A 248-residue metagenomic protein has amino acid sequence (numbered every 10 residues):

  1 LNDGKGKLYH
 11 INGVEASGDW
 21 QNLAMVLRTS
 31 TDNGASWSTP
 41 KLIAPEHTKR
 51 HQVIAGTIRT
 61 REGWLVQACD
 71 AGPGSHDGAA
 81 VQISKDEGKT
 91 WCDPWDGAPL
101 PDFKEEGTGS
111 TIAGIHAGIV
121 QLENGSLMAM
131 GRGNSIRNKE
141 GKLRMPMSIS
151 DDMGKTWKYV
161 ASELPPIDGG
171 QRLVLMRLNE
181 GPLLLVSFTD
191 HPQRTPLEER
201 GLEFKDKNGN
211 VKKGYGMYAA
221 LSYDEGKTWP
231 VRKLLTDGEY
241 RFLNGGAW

Functional and structural regions predicted by a protein language model:
L1-W248: Asp-box/BNR beta-propeller blade signature and adjacent active/binding-site loops in extracellular glycan-interacting
